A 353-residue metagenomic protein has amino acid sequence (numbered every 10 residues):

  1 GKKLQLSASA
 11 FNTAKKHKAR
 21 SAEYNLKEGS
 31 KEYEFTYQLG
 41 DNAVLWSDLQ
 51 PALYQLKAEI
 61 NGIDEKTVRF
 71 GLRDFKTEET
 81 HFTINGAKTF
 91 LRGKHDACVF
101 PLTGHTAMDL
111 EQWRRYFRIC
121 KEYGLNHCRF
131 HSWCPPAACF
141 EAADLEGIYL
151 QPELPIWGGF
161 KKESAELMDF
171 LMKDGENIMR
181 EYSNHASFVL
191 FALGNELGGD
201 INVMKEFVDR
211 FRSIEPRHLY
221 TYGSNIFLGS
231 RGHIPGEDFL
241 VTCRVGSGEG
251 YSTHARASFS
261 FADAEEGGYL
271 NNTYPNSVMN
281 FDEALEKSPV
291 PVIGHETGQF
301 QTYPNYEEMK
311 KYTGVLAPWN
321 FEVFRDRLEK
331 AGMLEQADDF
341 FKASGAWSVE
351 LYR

Functional and structural regions predicted by a protein language model:
G1-H131, V189-L190, S213, R217: Secreted/periplasmic carbohydrate-active enzymes, especially glycoside hydrolases
G71-K76, K94-C98, R129-C139, L154-G158 (+3 more regions): Short, solvent-exposed turn/loop segments enriched in Gly/Ser/Thr/Pro and often Arg
T83-I84, Y182-H185, L285-S288: Extracellular/periplasmic catalytic domains that process cell-envelope and extracellular macromolecules
H95-Q112, Y123-H131, L154-F170, S187-I201 (+2 more regions): The substrate-binding groove and active-site-proximal loops of carbohydrate-active enzymes, especially glycoside
Y116-D169, V208-L219, G246-S252, S258 (+2 more regions): Aromatic-lined substrate-binding rim segments of carbohydrate-active enzymes
L145, S164-I234: Active-site neighborhood of glycoside hydrolase catalytic domains
F191, A257-R353: Substrate-binding clefts and catalytic carboxylate motifs of secreted carbohydrate-active enzymes
G199-F207, N225-K287, T302-Y306: Substrate-binding cleft/loops of secretory-pathway carbohydrate-active enzymes
